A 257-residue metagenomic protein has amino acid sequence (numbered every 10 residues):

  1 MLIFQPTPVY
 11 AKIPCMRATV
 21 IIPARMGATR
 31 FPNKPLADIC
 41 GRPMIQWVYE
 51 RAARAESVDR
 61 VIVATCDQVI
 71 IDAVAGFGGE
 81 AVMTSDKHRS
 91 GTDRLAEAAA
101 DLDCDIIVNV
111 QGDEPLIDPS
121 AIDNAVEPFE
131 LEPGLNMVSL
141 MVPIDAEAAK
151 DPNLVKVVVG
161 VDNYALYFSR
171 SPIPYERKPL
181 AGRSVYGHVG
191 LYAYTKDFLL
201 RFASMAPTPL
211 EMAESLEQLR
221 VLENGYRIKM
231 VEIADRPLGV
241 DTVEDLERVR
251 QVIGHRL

Functional and structural regions predicted by a protein language model:
I3, Y10-K12: Short, positively charged and aromatic/hydrophobic N-terminal segments
R17-A64: N-terminal glycine-rich phosphate-binding loop and ensuing alpha1 helix
V20, V61-V63, I107, A165 (+1 more regions): Hydrophobic/aromatic residues located in beta-strands of well-ordered beta-sheets within soluble catalytic
V58, C104, E132-L135, Y226: Short, high-confidence coil segments that cap the C-terminus of an alpha-helix and link into the following beta-strand
I62, Q68-E127: Short phosphate-binding loop-to-helix
T65-C66, I117, Y194, D241: A conserved hydrophobic position in a structured secondary element of the catalytic/binding core that shapes
I117-T208: Conserved core of the sugar-phosphate nucleotidyltransferase
R183-L257: Conserved alpha/beta core of the MobA/IspD/sugar-nucleotide pyrophosphorylase nucleotidyltransferase superfamily
